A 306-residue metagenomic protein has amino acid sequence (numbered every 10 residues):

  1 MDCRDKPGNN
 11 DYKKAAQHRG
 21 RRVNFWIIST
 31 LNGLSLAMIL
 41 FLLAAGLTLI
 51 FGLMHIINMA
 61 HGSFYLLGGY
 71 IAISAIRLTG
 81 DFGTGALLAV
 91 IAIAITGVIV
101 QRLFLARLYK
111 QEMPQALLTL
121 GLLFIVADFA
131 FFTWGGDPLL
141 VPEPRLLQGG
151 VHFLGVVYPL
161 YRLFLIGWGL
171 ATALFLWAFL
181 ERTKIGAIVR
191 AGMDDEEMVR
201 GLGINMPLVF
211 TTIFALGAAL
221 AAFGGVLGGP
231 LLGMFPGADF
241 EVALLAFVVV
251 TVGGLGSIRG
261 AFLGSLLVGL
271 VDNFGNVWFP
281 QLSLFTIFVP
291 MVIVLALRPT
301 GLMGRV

Functional and structural regions predicted by a protein language model:
N10-L42, I71, F82-G83, L108-A116 (+4 more regions): Membrane-interfacial amphipathic/re-entrant helices at transmembrane-helix boundaries
H18-R22, M113-P114, T133, D194-G201 (+2 more regions): Cytosolic-side transmembrane-helix boundaries in multi-pass membrane proteins
L31, L53-I99, L103: Membrane-embedded helix boundary and interhelical linker motif in transport proteins
L36-A37, L42, V156-F235, I258-L263: Helix-loop-helix "hairpin" substructures at the membrane interface of multi-pass membrane proteins
A45-G69, K110-Q115, I185-I188, M206 (+5 more regions): Short, non-helical or kinked segments that cap or interrupt transmembrane helices
G80-I91, T211-A221, G225-M291, A296: Transmembrane alpha-helical segments in multi-pass inner-membrane proteins
G80-L123, F129, L263-V268, R298-P299: Alpha-helical transmembrane segments within multi-pass membrane transporters and channels
R107-R182, V209-T212, F274, W278-Q281 (+1 more regions): Transmembrane helix-bundle core of multi-pass membrane transporters and related energy-transducing complexes
